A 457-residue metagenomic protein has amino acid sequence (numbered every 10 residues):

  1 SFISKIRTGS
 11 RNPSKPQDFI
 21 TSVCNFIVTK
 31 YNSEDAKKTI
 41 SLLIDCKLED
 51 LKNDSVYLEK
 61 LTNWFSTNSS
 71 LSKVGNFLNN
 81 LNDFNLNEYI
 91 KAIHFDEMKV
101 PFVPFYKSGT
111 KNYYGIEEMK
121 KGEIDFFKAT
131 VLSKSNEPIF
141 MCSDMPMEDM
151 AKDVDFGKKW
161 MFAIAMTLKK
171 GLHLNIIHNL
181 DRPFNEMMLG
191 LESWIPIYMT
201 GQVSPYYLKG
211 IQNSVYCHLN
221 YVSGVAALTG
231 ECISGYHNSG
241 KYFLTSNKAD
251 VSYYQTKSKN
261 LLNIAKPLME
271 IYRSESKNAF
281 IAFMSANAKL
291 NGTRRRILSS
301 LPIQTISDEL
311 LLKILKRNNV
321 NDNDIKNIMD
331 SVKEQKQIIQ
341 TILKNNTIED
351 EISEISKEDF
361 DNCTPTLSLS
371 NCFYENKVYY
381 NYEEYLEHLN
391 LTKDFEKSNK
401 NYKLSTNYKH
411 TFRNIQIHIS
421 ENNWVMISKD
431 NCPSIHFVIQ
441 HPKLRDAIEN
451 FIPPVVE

Functional and structural regions predicted by a protein language model:
S1-S14: Recognition helix of helix-turn-helix/homeodomain-like DNA-binding domains that insert into the DNA major groove
F2, D18-T21, L228: Gly/lys/ser-thr-rich phosphate-binding loops in alpha/beta enzymes that coordinate phosphoanhydride or phosphate groups
P13-Q17, T21, V154-G157: Generic alpha-helical scaffold signal
Q17-E34: DNA major-groove recognition helix of helix-turn-helix/homeodomain DNA-binding modules
T21, S41-L42, S276: Residue-level signal for alpha-helical context at structural boundaries
N32-P104, K111: Helix-turn-helix/homeodomain-like alpha-helical modules used for DNA recognition and transcription-factor dimerization
F102-V456: Hydrophobic protein-protein interaction segments
